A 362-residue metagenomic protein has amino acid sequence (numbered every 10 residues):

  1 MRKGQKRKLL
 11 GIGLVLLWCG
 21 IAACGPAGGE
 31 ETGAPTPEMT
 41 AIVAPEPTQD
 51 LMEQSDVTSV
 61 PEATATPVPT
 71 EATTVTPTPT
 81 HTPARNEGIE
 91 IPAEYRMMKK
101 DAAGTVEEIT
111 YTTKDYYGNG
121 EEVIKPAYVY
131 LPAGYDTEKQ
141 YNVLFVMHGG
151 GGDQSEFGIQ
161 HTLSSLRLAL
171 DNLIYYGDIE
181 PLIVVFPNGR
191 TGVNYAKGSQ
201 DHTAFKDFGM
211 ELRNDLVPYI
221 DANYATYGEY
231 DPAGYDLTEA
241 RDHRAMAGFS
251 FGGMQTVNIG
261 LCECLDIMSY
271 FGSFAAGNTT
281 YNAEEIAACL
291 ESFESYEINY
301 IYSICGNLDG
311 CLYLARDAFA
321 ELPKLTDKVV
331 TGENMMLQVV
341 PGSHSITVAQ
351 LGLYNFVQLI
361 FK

Functional and structural regions predicted by a protein language model:
M1-Q5: N-terminal secretory signal peptides that target proteins for export/translocation
R7-G29: Sec-dependent N-terminal signal peptides of Gram-positive bacterial secreted proteins and lipoproteins
L10-G11, V15-W18, M52, T238-R241 (+1 more regions): Compositionally biased amphipathic helical and low-complexity segments enriched in hydrophobic
G11-I12, L16-C19, A41, E53-Q54 (+2 more regions): Generic detector of low-complexity/intrinsically disordered segments and short hydrophobic N-terminal stretches
C24-T82: Ser/Thr-rich, Proline-interspersed low-complexity disordered segments
P77-K362: Non-catalytic cap/lid and distal C-terminal segments of serine-dependent acyl enzymes
